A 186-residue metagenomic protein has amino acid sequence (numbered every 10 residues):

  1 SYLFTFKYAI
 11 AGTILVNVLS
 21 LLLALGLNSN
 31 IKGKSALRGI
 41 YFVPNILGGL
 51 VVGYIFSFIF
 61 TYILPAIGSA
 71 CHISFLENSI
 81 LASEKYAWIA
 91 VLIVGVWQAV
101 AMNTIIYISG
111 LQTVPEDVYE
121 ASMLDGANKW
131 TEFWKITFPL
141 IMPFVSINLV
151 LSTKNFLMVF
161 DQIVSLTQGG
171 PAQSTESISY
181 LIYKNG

Functional and structural regions predicted by a protein language model:
S1-G186: A structural signal for multi-pass alpha-helical bundles of membrane permease subunits that mediate small-molecule
